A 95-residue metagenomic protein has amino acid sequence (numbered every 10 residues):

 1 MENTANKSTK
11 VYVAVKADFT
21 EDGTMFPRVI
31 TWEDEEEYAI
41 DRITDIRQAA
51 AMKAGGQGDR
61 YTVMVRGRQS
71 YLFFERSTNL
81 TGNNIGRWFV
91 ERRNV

Functional and structural regions predicted by a protein language model:
M1-V95: Cysteine-centric segments in proteins
